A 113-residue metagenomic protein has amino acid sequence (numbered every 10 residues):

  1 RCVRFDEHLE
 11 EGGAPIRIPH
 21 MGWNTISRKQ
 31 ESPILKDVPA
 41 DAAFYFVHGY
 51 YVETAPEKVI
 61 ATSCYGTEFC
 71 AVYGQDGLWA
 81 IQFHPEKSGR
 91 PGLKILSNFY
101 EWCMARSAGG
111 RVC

Functional and structural regions predicted by a protein language model:
R1-T67: Pocket-forming structural segment of enzyme catalytic cores
W23, L78-A80: Short, solvent-exposed beta-strand edge segments and adjacent coil->beta transition regions
R28, G74-Q75: Conserved hydrophobic "DFG−1" position in protein kinase catalytic cores
D41, Q75-L78: Beta-strand-turn-beta hairpins that frame and shape the catalytic cleft of phosphate-ester-processing enzymes
Y45-F46, A80-Q82: Conserved beta-strand segments that form the floor/walls of ligand-binding pockets within enzyme and binding domains
E57, A71, P91: Short acidic, gly/pro-rich beta-turn/loop elements at beta-sheet edges and active-site/ligand-binding grooves
T67-G74: Short, surface-exposed beta-strand/loop micro-motifs that present aromatic residues
I81-C113: Acyltransferase
